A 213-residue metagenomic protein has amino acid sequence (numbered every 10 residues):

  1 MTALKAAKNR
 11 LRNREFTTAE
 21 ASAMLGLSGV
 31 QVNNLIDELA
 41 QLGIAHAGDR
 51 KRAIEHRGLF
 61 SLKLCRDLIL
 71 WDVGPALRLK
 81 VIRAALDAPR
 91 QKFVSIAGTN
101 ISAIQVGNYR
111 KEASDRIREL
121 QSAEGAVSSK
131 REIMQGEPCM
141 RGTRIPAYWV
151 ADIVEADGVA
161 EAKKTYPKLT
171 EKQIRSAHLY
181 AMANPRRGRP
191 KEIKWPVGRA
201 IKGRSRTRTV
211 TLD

Functional and structural regions predicted by a protein language model:
T2-R14, R144-A156: Short, amphipathic alpha-helical "recognition" segments used to contact nucleic acids or chromatin
L11-V32: Polyanion-binding surface elements
S22, K163-K164: The alpha-helix within a helix-turn-helix
S28-R52: Major-groove DNA-recognition helix of helix-turn-helix-type DNA-binding domains
V30, Y148, K172: Key DNA-contact positions within bacterial/archaeal DNA-binding proteins
E38-A47, R175-K191: Short, solvent-exposed alpha-helical "recognition" segments
G43-L68: Short helix-start
L86-R144, R186-D213: Acidic, low-complexity/disordered tracts enriched in E/D and polar residues
